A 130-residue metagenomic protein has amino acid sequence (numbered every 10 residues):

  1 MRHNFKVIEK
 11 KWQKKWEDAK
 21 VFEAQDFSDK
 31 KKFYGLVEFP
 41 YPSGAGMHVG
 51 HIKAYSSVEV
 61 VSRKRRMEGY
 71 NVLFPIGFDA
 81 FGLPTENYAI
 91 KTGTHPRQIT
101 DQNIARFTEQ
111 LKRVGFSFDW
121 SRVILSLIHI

Functional and structural regions predicted by a protein language model:
M1-I128: N-terminal, positively charged nucleic-acid-binding surface of large information/translation enzymes
